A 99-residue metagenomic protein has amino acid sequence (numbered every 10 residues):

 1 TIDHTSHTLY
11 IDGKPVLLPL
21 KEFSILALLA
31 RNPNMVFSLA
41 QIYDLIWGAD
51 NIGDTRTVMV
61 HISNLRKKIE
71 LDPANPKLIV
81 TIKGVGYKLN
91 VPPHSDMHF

Functional and structural regions predicted by a protein language model:
T1-F23, K88-F99: A structural micro-motif at secondary-structure boundaries
T8-L78, K83: Positively charged, aromatic-enriched patches within helix-turn-helix-type DNA-binding elements, predominantly
